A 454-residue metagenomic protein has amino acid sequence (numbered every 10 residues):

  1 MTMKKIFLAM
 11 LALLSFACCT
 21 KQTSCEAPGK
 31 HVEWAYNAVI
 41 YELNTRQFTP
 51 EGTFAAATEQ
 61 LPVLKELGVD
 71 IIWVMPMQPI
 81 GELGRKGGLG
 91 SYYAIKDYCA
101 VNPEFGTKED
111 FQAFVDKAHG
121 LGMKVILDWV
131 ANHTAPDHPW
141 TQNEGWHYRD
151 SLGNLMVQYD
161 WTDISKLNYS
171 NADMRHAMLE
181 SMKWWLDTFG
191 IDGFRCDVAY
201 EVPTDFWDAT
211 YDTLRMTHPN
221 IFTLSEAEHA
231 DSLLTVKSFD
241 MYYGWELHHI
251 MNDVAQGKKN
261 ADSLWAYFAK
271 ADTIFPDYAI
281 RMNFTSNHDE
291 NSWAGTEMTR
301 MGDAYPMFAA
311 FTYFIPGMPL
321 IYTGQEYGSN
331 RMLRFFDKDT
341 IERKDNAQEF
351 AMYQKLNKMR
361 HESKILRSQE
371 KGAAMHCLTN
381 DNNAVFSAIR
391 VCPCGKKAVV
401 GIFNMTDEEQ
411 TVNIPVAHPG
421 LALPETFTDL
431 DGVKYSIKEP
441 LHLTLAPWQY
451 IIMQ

Functional and structural regions predicted by a protein language model:
M1-E26: Bacterial Sec-dependent N-terminal signal peptides
C18-W73, P79, Q112, K117 (+4 more regions): Carbohydrate-interacting/catalytic domains
Q22-I71, P76-F189, A209-H218: Substrate-binding/active-site clefts of carbohydrate-active enzymes
V39-Y41, I72-V74, V125-L127, F194 (+4 more regions): Hydrophobic faces of well-ordered beta-strands that scaffold small-molecule active sites in alpha/beta enzyme cores
R46-F48, M77, V130-N132, A199-E201 (+2 more regions): Active-site beta-loop-alpha junctions enriched in small/polar residues
D187, D197-R281, F311, G328-M359 (+5 more regions): Active-site-proximal helices and loops of the catalytic beta/alpha 8
P276-T299: Active-site clefts of carbohydrate-active enzymes
A309-Y327: Conserved short secondary-structure transition element at the edge of the structured enzyme core that lines
